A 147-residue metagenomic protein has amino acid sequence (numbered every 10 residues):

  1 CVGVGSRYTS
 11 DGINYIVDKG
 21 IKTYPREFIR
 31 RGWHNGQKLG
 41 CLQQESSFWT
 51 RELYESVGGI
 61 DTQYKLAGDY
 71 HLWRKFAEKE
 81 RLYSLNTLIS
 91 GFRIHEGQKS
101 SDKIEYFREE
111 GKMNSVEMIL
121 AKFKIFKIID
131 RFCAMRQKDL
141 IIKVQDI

Functional and structural regions predicted by a protein language model:
V2, R7-G111: Conserved nucleotide-sugar donor-binding catalytic segment
S115-I147: Membrane-proximal basic amphipathic "stem/tether" segments
